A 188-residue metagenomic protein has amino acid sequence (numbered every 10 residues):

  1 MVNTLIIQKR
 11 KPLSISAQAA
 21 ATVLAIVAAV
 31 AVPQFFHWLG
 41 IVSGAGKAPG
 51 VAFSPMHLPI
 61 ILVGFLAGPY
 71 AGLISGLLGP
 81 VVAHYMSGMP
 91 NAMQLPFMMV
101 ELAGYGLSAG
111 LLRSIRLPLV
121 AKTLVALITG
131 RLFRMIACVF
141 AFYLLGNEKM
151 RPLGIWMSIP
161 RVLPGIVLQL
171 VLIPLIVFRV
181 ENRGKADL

Functional and structural regions predicted by a protein language model:
V2-F65, Y70-A71: Hydrophobic transmembrane alpha-helices
N3-L5, H37-G50, S54, G88-P96 (+1 more regions): Membrane-embedded alpha-helical hairpins and interfacial helices in multi-pass inner-membrane proteins
I15-A19, P69-I74, I115-V120, M150-R151: Membrane-helix interface segments
I26-V30, P80, M98, L102 (+1 more regions): Residue-level recognition of pore/gate-forming positions within transmembrane alpha-helices of multi-pass
A29, P33, H37, G64 (+5 more regions): Structural signal for membrane-spanning alpha-helices in multi-pass inner-membrane proteins, emphasizing helix cores
M56-I60, M98-Y105, Q169: Hydrophobic core segments of transmembrane alpha-helices in multi-pass, intramembrane catalytic enzymes
A67-A71, G79-P90: Interfacial segments of multi-pass membrane proteins
G72-V82, K122-G130: Central hydrophobic cores of alpha-helical transmembrane segments in multi-pass integral membrane proteins
